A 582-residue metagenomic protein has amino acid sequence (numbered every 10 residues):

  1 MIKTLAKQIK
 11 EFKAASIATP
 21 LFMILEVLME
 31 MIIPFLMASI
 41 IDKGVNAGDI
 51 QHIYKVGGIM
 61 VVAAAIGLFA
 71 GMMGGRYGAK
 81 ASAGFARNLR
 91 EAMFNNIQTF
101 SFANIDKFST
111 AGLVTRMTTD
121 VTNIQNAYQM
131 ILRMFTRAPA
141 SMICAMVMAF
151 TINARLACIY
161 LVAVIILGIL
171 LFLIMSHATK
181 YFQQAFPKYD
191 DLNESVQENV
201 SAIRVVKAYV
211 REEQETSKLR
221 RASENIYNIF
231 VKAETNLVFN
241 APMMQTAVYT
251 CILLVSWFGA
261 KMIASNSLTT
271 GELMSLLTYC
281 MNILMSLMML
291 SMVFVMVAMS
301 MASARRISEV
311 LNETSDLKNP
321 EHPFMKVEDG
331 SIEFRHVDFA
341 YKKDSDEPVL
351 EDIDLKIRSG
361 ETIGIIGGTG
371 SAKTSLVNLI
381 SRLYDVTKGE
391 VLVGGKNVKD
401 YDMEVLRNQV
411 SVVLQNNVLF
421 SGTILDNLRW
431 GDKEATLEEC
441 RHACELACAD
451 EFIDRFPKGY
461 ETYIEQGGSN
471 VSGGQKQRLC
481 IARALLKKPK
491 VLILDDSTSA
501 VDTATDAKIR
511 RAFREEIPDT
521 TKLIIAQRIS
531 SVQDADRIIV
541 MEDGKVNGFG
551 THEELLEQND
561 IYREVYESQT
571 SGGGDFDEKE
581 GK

Functional and structural regions predicted by a protein language model:
M1-E30, M37, V45-I59, M73-G78 (+15 more regions): Membrane-integrated ABC transporters
E11, A15-L28, A63, F69 (+2 more regions): Transmembrane helices of ABC transporter permease
E11-A14, T99-A103, T119-L132, T136 (+6 more regions): An intracellular "coupling" helix at the cytosolic face of ABC transporter transmembrane type-1 domains
F12, I41, V62, A81 (+19 more regions): Hydrophobic/aromatic residues within transmembrane alpha-helices of membrane transport systems, especially the TMDs
L21-F22, M29-D42, A63-T110, V114 (+12 more regions): Juxtamembrane helix-loop junctions of ABC transporter transmembrane domains
A47, A83, E91-T115, T119-V121 (+6 more regions): Short intracellular "coupling" helices and adjacent cytoplasmic loop segments at the cytosolic face of multi-pass
D49-I53, G58, C144, M148-V162 (+2 more regions): Helix-loop-helix
M325-K582: ABC-type nucleotide-binding domain
